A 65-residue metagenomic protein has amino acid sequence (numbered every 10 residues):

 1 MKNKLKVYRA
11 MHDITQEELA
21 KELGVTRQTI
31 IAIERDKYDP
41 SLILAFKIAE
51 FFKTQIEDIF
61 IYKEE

Functional and structural regions predicted by a protein language model:
K4-E22: Short basic helix-loop element that most often maps to the first helix and adjoining turn of HTH DNA-binding modules
E17, Q28, E57: Key DNA-contact positions within bacterial/archaeal DNA-binding proteins
E22, F51-F52: Residue cluster at the C-terminal edge of the helix-turn-helix DNA-binding motif
V25-Y38: Recognition helix of helix-turn-helix/homeodomain-like DNA-binding domains that insert into the DNA major groove
K37-K47: Short, basic-rich loop-to-helix N-cap that marks the start of a DNA-contacting helix
A45-A49, I59-F60: Hydrophobic micro-packing sites on short alpha-helices
K53-E65: Short C-terminal boundary/hinge segments that cap the last helix of small helical domains
